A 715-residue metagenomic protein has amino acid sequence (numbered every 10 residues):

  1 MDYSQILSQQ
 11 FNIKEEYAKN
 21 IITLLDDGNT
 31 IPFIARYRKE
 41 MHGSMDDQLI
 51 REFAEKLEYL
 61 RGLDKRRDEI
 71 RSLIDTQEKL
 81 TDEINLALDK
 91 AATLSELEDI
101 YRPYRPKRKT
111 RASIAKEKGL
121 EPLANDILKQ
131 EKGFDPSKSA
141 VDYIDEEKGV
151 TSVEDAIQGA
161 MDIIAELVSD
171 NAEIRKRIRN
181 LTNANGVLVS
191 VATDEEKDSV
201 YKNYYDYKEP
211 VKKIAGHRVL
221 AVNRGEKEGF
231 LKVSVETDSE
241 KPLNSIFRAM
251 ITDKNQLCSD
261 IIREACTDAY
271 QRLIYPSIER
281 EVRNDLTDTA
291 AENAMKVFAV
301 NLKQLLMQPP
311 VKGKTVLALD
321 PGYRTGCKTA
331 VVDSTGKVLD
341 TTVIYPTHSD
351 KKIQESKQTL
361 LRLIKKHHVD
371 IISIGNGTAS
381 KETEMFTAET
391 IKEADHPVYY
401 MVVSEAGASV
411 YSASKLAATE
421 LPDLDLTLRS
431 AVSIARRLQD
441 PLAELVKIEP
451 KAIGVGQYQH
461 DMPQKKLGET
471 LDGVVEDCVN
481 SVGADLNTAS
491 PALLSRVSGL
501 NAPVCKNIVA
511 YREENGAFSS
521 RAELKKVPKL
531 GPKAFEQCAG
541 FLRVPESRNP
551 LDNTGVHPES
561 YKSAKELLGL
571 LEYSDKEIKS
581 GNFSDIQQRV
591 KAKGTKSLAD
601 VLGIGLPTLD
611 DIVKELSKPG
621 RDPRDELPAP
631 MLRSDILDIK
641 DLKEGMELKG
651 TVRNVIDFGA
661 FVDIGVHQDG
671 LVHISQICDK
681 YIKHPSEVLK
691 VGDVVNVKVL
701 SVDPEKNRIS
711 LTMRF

Functional and structural regions predicted by a protein language model:
M1-K19, D26: Generic start-of-chain signal for non-secretory N-termini
Y3, E55, R61-K79, D89 (+5 more regions): Long, highly charged, low-complexity intrinsically disordered interaction regions that mediate electrostatic DNA/RNA
T23-D26, P103, I114-E117, A221-G225 (+15 more regions): Replace "in large, NTP-powered and nucleic-acid-processing enzymes" with "in large, NTP-powered factors and other
Y37-K39, D238, P321, S334-T335 (+10 more regions): Short, ordered loop/turn segments at secondary-structure junctions
L49-R51, Y59, L63-A318, G322-S412 (+2 more regions): Duplex nucleic acid-engaging cores and interfaces of nucleic-acid transaction enzymes
L73, E98-I100, G225-D238, M250-I274 (+3 more regions): Structured, non-catalytic alpha/beta "coupling" segments that mediate domain-domain communication and provide generic
N180-V187, L319-Y323, T378-K381, V402-V410 (+5 more regions): A glycine-rich phosphate-binding loop feature that marks nucleotide/adenosyl-phosphate handling sites
V544-R548, D552-F715: Single-stranded RNA-binding regions, centering on S1/OB-family and related RNA-binding modules
